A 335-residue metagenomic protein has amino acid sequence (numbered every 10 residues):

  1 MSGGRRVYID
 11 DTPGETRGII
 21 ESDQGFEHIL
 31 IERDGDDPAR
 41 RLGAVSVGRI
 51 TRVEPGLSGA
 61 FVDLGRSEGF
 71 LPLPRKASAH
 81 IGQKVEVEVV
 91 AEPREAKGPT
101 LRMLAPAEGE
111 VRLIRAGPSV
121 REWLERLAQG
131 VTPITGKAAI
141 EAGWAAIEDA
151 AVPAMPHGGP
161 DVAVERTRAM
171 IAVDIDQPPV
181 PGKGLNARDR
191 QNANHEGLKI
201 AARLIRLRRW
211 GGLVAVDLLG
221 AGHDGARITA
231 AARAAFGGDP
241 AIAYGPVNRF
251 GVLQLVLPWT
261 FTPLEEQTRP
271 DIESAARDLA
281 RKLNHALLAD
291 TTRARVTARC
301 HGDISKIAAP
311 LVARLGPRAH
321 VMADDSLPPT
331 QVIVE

Functional and structural regions predicted by a protein language model:
M1-L57, D63-L71, A77-A169, H320-E335: Extended, charged alpha/beta regions that create polyanion-binding interfaces
A60, P93, G159-I333: Conserved glycine-centered short motifs in functionally critical loops
